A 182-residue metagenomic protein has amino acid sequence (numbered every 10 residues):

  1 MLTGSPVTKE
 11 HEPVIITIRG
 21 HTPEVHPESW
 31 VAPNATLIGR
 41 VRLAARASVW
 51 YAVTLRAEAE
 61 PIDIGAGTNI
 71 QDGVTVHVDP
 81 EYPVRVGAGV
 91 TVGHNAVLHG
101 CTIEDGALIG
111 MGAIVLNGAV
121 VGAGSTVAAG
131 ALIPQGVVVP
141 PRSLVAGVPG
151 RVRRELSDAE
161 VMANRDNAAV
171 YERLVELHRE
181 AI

Functional and structural regions predicted by a protein language model:
L2-E24, E58, I62-A66, D72-V74 (+3 more regions): Glycine-rich hexapeptide-repeat left-handed beta-helix
H11-V49: N-terminal segments that cap or nucleate solenoid repeat domains
T36, T68, T91: Ser/Thr-centric signal marking residues that sit in or immediately flank functional binding/regulatory motifs
